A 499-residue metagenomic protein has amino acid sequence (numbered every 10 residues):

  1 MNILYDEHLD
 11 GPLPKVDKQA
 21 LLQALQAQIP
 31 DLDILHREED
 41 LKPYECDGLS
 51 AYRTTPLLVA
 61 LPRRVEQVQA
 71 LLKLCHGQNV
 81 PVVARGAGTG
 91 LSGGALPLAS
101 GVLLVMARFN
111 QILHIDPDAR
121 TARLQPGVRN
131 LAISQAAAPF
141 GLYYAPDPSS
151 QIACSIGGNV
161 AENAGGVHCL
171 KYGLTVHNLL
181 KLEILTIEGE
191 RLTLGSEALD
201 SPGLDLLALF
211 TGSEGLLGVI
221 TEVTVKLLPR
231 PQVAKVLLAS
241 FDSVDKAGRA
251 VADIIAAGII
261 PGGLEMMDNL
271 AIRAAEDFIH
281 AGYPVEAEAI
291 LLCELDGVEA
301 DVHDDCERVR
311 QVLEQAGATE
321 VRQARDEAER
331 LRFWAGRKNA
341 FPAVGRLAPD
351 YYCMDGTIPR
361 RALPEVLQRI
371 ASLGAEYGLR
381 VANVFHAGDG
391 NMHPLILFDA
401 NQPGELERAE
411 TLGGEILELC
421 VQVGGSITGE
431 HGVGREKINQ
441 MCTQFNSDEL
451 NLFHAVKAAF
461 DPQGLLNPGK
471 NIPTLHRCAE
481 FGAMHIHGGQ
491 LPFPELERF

Functional and structural regions predicted by a protein language model:
M1-K73, G90-R120, S149, N269-H280 (+4 more regions): N-terminal flexible segment immediately upstream of the FAD-binding catalytic core in FAD-dependent oxidoreductases
P30-D31, V421-V433, A458, P462-G469: Alpha-helix capping/hinge segments and adjacent helical runs
L35-E45, V225-P229, K235-L412, L419 (+3 more regions): C-terminal substrate-recognition/cap domain of FAD-linked oxidoreductases
S92-N110, A138-L142, G165-V176, V223-P229 (+3 more regions): A glycine- and small-aliphatic-rich helix-loop capping segment at beta-alpha/alpha-beta transitions that lines
Q111-M267, L466, G482-F499: FAD-binding subdomain of flavoenzyme oxidoreductases
E190, N439-F499: Activity-critical C-terminal alpha-helical subdomain
